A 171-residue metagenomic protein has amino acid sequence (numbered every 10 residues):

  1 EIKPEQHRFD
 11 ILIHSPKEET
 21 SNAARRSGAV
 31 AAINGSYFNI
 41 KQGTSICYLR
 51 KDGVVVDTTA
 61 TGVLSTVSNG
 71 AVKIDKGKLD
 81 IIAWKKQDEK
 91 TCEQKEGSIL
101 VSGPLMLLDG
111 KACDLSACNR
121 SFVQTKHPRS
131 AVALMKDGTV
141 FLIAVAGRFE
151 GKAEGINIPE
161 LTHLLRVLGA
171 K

Functional and structural regions predicted by a protein language model:
E1-I81: Zymogen propeptides
Q6, Y37-I40, D88, G138 (+1 more regions): Solvent-exposed loop/turn segments at secondary-structure junctions within structured extracellular/periplasmic domains
I13-K17, K86-K90, V145-E150: Short, solvent-exposed aromatic-acidic interface loops
V30-N34, A71-K73, A133, F141-I143 (+1 more regions): Structural recognition of the beta-strand scaffold that forms the well-ordered cores of secreted hydrolase catalytic
I40-S45, I82-A83, K90-C92, L115-S116 (+1 more regions): Extracytoplasmic/secreted cell-surface and envelope-processing proteins
T66-V67, I74-K76, S98-V101, V123-P128 (+1 more regions): Short gly/pro-enriched beta-turn/loop segments at secondary-structure junctions
K95-S121: Short, conserved active-site entrance elements at the starts or edges of catalytic domains
K111-G169: Domain-core and long-helix interface of multi-subunit machines
